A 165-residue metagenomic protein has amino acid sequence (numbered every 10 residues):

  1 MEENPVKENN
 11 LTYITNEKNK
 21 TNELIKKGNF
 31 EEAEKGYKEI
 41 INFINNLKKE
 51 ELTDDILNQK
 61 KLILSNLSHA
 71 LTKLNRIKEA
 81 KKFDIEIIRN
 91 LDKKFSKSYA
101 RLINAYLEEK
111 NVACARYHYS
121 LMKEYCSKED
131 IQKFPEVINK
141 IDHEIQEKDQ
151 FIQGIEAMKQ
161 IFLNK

Functional and structural regions predicted by a protein language model:
M1-L47, E144, D149-K165: N-terminal alpha-helical interaction modules that lie
K7, T12-T15, D54, N58-K61 (+2 more regions): Start-of-helix signal in alpha-solenoid helical-repeat scaffolds, especially tetratricopeptide repeats
K26-K97: Alpha-helical adaptor scaffolds
E34, K81, R116, K123 (+1 more regions): Conserved positions within tetratricopeptide repeat
L47-E51, K94-S98, E124-V137: Boundary/linker segments of alpha-helical solenoid repeat arrays
L62-N75, E108-H118, K128-D130, I138-N164: Alpha-helical linker/edge segments of TPR/alpha-solenoid repeat scaffolds and analogous pre-/post-domain helices
